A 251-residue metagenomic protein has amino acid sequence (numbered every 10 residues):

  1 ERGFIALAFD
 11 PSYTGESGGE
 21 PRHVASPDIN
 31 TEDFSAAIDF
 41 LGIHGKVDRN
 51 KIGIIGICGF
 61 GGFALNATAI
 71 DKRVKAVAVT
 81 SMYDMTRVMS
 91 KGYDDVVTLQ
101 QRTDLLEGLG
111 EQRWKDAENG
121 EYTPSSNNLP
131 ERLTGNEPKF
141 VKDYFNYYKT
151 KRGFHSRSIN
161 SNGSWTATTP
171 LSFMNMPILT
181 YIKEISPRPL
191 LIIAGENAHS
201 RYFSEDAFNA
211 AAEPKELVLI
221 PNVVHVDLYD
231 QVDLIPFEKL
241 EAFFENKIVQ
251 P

Functional and structural regions predicted by a protein language model:
E1-G18: Conserved alpha/beta-hydrolase
V24-G45: Alpha/beta-hydrolase active-site loop
L41, G61-K72, A207: Short glycine-enriched nucleophile-adjacent loop and the immediately C-terminal alpha-helix near the catalytic center
G45-G59: Alpha/beta-hydrolase fold nucleophile elbow
L65-Y147: Alpha/beta-hydrolase-fold enzymes
I185-S186, L191-A194: Short beta-strand/loop motif that positions the catalytic acidic residue of the alpha/beta-hydrolase fold
E196-K215: Conserved loop-alpha-helix segment in the C-terminal half of the alpha/beta-hydrolase fold that carries the catalytic
P221-P251: Catalytic active-site module of serine/aspartate enzymes centered on a nucleophile-bearing elbow/loop
